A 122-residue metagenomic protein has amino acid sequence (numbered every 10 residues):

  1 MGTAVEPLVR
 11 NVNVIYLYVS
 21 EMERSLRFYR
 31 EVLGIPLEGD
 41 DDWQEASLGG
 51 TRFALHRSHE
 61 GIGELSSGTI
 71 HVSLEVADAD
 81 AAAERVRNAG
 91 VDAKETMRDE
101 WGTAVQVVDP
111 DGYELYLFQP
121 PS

Functional and structural regions predicted by a protein language model:
M1-R24, R52, I70-V72, P121-S122: N-terminal beta-strand motif that seeds the catalytic metal site of vicinal oxygen chelate
E21-M22, V72-E114, Q119: Vicinal oxygen chelate
E21-P36: Amphipathic alpha-helical segments
G34-D40, D92-T96: Short secondary-structure junctions
P36-G68, E114-P120: Conserved short beta-strand elements that form part of the metal-binding/catalytic scaffold of enzyme active sites
